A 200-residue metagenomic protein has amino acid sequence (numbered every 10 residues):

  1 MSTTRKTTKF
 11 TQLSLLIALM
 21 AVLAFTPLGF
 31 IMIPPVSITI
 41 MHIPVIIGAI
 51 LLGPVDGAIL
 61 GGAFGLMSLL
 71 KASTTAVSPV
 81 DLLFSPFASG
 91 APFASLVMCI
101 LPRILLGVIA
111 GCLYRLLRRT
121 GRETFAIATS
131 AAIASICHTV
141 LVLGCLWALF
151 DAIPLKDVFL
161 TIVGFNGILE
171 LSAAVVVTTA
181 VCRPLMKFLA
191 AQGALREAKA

Functional and structural regions predicted by a protein language model:
M1-A200: Loop-helix junctions at membrane interfaces
